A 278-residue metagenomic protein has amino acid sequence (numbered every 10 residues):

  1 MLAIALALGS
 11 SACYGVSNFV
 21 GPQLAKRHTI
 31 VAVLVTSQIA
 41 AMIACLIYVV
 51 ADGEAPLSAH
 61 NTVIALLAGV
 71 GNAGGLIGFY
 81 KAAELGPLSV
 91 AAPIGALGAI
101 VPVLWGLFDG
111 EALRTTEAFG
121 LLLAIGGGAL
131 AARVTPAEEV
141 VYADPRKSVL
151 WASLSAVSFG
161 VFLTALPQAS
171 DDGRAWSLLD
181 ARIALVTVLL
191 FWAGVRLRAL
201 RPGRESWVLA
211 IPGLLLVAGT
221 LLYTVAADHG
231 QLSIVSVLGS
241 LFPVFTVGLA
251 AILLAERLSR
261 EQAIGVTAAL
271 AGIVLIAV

Functional and structural regions predicted by a protein language model:
M1-C13, G53-N72, E111-G126, D172-T187 (+1 more regions): Structural signature of hydrophobic alpha-helical transmembrane segments
M1-C13, V20-V31, V35-L66, L76-G86 (+4 more regions): Membrane-interface interhelical linkers
S11, G15, F19, L46 (+9 more regions): Hydrophobic/small/kink-forming positions within alpha-helical transmembrane segments of polytopic membrane proteins
L24, V33, A82, P87 (+6 more regions): Hydrophobic/aromatic residues within transmembrane alpha-helices of multi-pass small-molecule transporters
I39-C45, I94-L107, A184-V188, G219-Y223 (+2 more regions): Alpha-helical transmembrane segments of compact multi-pass small-molecule transporters, enriched in specific families
C45, V101-W105, T116-T135, E261-V278: Hydrophobic transmembrane alpha-helices of multi-pass small-molecule transport proteins
F79, I100-F119, W192-L197, V244-A263: C-terminal transmembrane-helix exit sites in multi-pass transporters
D144-W176: Selected transmembrane alpha-helices and immediately adjacent juxtamembrane segments of polytopic inner-membrane
